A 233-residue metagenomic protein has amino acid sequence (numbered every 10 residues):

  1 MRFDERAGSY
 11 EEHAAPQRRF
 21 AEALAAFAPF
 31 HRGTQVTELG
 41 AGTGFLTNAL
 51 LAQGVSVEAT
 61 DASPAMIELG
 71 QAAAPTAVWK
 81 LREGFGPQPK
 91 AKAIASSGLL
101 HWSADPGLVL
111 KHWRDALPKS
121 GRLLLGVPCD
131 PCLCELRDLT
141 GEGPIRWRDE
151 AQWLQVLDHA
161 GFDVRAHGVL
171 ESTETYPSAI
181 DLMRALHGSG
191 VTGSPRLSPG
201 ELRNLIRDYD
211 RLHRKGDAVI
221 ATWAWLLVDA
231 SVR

Functional and structural regions predicted by a protein language model:
M1-H31, F45, M66: Conserved class I S-adenosyl-L-methionine
P16, T43-F45, I145-R146, D163-R233: Conserved Class I S-adenosyl-L-methionine
T37-G86: Class I SAM-dependent methyltransferase SAM/SAH-binding core
F85-I94: A short acidic, Gly/Pro-enriched loop at the edge of an enzyme's catalytic core that lines a small-molecule cofactor
A93-P106: A short SAM/SAH-binding and catalytic strip from SAM-dependent methyltransferases
G107-R122: A short glycine-rich, Lys/Arg-flanked "PGG" loop and its adjoining helix->strand segment in the class I
L124-R148: Conserved class I S-adenosyl-L-methionine
R146-A160: Short alpha-helix
